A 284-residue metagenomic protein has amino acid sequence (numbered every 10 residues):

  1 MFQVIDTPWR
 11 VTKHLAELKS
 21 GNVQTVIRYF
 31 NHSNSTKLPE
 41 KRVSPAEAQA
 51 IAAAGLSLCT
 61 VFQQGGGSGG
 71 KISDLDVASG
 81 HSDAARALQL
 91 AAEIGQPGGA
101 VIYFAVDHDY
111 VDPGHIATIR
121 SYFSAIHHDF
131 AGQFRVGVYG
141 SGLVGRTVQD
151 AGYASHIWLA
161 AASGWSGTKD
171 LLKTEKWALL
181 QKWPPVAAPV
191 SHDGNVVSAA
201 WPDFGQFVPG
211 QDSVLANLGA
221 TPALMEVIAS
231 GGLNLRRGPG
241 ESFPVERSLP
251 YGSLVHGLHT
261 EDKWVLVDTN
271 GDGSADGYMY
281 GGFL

Functional and structural regions predicted by a protein language model:
M1-V11, L15-S20, G145-P222: Functionally critical loop-and-helix segments that line ligand-binding/catalytic clefts of soluble enzyme domains
F2-K13, R28-Y110: Substrate-binding cleft of extracellular glycoside hydrolase catalytic domains
W9-K13, T25, N31-T36, Q64-G69 (+6 more regions): Solvent-exposed loop/turn segments at secondary-structure junctions within structured extracellular/periplasmic domains
D109-Q133: Active-site cleft segment of glycoside hydrolase catalytic domains centered on the general acid/base Glu
A131-T147: Aromatic-lined carbohydrate-recognition surfaces of secreted/lumenal glycan-active proteins
P239-P244: Short alpha-helix capping/helix-loop boundary micro-motifs
R247-F283: SH3/SH3-like beta-barrel superfamily modules
